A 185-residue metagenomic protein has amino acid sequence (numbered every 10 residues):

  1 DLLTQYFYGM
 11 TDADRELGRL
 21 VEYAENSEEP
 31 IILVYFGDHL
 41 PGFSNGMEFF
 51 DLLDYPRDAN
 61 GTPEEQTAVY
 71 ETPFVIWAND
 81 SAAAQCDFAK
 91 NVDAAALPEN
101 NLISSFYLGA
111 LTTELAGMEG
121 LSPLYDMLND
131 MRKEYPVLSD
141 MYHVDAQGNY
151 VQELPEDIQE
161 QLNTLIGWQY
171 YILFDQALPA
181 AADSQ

Functional and structural regions predicted by a protein language model:
D1-Q185: Solvent-exposed soluble domains appended to multi-pass membrane proteins
